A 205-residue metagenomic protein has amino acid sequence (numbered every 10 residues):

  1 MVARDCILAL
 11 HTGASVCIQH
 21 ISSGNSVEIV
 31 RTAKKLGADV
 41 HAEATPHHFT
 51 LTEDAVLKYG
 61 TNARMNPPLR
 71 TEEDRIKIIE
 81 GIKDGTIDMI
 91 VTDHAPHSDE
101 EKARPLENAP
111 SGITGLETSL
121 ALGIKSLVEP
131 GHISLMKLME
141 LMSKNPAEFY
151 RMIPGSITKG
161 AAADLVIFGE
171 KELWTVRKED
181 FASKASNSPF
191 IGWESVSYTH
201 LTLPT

Functional and structural regions predicted by a protein language model:
M1-I90: Histidine/acidic residue-rich metal-binding segments in metalloenzymes
A3, L8-G13, N62, G81-K83 (+2 more regions): His/Asp/Glu-enriched, well-ordered alpha-helical/loop segment that forms or immediately abuts the divalent-metal
S23, P46, P96, I167 (+2 more regions): Short, glycine/acidic-enriched loop or turn micro-motifs at the edges of active sites
N25, E73, L141, M152 (+1 more regions): Short, conserved clusters of charged catalytic residues that mark active-site and nucleotide-handling motifs
S26-V27, T50, S98-E100, V166 (+1 more regions): Glycine/Thr-rich phosphate-binding loops of Rossmann-like dinucleotide-binding domains
L106-E107, T175-P189: Short, surface-exposed loop/helix-turn segments at secondary-structure junctions that function as lids/hinges flanking
S188-V196: Low-complexity, glycine/alanine/valine/leucine- and proline-rich hydrophobic stretches
T199-T205: Conserved small/polar residues in nucleotide/adenosyl-binding loops
